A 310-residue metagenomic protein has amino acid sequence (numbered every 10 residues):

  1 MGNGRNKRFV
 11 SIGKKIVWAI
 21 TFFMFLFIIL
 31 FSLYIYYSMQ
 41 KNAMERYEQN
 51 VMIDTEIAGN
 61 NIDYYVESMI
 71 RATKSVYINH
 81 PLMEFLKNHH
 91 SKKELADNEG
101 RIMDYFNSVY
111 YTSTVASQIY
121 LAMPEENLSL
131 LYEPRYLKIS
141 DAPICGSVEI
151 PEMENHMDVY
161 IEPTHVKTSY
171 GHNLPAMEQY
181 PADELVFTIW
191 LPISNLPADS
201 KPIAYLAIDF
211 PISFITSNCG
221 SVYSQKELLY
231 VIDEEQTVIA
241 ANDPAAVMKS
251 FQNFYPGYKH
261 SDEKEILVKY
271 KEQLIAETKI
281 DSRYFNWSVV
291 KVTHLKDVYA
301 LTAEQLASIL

Functional and structural regions predicted by a protein language model:
M1-K41, E45, Q49, L310: Extreme N-terminal signal-anchor transmembrane helix of membrane signaling/transducer proteins, especially in bacteria
F9, L185, E272-L274: Beta-strand residues that line the small-molecule/cofactor-binding core of sensory signal-transduction domains
L30-S38, Y77, P81, T293: Transmembrane alpha-helix boundary/anchor motif
Q49-E56, N61-Y160: Extracytoplasmic/periplasmic sensory segments of membrane signal-transduction proteins
I102-Y110, S194, K201-A246: Solvent-exposed, extracytoplasmic
Y111-S113, E125-D209: Extracytoplasmic/periplasmic ligand-binding sensor regions of membrane-associated signaling proteins
S169, P192-N195, A207-C219, A245-A246 (+1 more regions): Helix-start (N-cap) segments at beta->loop->alpha junctions that couple sensory/regulatory domains to adjoining helices
K226-L228, E234-E235, D243-S308: Extracellular/periplasmic juxtamembrane segments that couple receptor/chemosensory ectodomains to their
